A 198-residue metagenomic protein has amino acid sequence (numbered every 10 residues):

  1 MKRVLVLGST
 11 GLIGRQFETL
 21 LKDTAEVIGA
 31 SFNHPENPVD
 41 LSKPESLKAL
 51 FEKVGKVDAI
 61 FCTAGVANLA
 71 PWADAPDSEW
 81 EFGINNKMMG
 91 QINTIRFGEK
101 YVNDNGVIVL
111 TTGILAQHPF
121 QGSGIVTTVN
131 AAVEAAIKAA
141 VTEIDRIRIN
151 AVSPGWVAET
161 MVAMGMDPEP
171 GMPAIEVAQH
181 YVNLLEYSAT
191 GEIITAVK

Functional and structural regions predicted by a protein language model:
V4-L20: N-terminal Rossmann NAD(P)H-binding glycine-rich loop of SDR-like oxidoreductase domains
A30-S46: Rossmann-fold cofactor-recognition segment
L41-V57: Conserved Rossmann-fold cofactor-binding substructure of NAD(P)-dependent oxidoreductases
F61-L69: Conserved NAD(P)H cofactor-binding loop of Rossmann-fold oxidoreductase domains
P71-W72, E79-I84: Substrate-binding pocket helix/loop in short-chain dehydrogenase/reductase
G83-I84, I92-N93, V107-T142, W156: Catalytic loop of short-chain dehydrogenase/reductase
I147, A151, A158-E159, M164-K198: C-terminal helical subdomain
